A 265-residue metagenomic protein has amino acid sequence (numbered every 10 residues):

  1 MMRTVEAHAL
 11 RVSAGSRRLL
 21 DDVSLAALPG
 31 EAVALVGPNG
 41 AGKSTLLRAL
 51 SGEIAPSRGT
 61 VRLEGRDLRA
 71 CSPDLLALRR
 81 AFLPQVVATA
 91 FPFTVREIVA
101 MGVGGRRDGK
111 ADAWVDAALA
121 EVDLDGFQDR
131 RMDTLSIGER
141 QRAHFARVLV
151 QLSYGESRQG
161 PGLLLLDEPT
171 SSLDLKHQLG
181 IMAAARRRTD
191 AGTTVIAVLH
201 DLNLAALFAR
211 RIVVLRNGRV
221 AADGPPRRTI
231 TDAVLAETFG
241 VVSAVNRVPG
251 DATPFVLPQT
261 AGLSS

Functional and structural regions predicted by a protein language model:
V5, L20-D22: Conserved structural motif at the start of ABC-family nucleotide-binding domains
V36-P38: The feature captures the beta-strand-to-loop junction immediately N-terminal to the Walker
S51: Helix-to-loop junction immediately C-terminal to a conserved catalytic motif
G59-D67: Conserved ABC transporter NBD signature motif
D67-A81, F91: ABC ATPase NBD coupling module
D112-F127: Conserved ABC ATPase "signature" region
T231-D232, A236-S265: ABC ATPase nucleotide-binding domains
